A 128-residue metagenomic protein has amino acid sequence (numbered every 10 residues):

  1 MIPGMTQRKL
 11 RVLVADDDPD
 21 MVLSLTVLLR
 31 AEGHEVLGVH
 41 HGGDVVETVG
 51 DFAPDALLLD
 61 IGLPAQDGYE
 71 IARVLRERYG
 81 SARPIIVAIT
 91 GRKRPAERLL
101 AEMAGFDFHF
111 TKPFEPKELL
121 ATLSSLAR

Functional and structural regions predicted by a protein language model:
P19-L37: Two-component/phosphorelay signaling modules centered on CheY-like receiver
V22, P64, R94, P113: The feature encodes the CheY-like receiver
H40-H41, D67-R73: Acidic catalytic/metal-coordinating carboxylates
G50-F52, V74-P84, A104: Conserved phosphotransfer cores of two-component systems
F52-L58, L63: Active-site beta3 strand of CheY-like receiver
E70, K93-F110, A121: Alpha4 helix (beta4-alpha4-beta5 surface) of REC/receiver domains from two-component response regulators
V87-I89: Hydrophobic/aromatic residues positioned on beta-strands within the core alpha/beta folds
F114-S124: C-terminal output helix
